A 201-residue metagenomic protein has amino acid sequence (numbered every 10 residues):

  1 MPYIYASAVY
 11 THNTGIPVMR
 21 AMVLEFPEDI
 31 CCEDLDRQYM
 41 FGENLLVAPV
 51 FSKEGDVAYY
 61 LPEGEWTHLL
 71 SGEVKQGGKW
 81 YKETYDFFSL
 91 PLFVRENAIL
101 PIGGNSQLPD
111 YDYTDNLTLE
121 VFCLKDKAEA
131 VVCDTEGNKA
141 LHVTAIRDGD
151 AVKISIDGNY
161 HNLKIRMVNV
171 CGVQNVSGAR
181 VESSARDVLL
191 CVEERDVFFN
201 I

Functional and structural regions predicted by a protein language model:
M1-V170: Catalytic core of carbohydrate-active enzymes
H68, E182-D187, C191: Acidic/polar residues at beta-strand termini and the immediately following turn/coil
I165, C191-V192: Generic detector of low-complexity/intrinsically disordered segments and short hydrophobic N-terminal stretches
D187, E193-I201: Surface-exposed interaction regions enriched in Ser/Thr/Asp/Glu that occur as long low-complexity tracts or repetitive
